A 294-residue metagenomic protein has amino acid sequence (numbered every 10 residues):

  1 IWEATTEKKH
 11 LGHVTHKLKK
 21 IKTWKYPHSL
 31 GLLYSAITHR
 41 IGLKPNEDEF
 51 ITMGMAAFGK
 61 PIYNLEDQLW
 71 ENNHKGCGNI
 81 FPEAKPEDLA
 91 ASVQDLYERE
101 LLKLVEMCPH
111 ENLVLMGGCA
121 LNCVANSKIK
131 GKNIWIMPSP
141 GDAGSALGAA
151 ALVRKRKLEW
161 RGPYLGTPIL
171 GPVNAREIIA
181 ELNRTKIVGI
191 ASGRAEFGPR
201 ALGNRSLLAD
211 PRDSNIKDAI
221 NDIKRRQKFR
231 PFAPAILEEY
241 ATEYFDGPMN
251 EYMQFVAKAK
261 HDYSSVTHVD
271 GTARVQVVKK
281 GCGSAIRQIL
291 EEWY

Functional and structural regions predicted by a protein language model:
I1-D67, E71, L121-N122, N126-Y294: Flexible beta->alpha loop and helix N-cap segments adjacent to enzyme active/binding sites
K17, Q68, N73-F81, L101-E106 (+2 more regions): Structured N-terminal alpha/beta-domain signature that marks small ligand/cofactor-binding or signaling modules
G76-S92, S265-R274: Gly-rich Lys/Arg/Thr-decorated short loops/hinges at beta-loop-alpha junctions or inter-strand turns that position
K85-L89, V93, Y97, G117 (+2 more regions): Secondary-structure capping and boundary motifs in well-ordered enzyme cores
A91-L113, I286-Y294: Phosphate/ATP-binding catalytic cores across multiple sugar-kinase/actin-like superfamilies, primarily ASKHA
H110-G118, G189: Short glycine-rich phosphate-binding loop at a beta-alpha junction
